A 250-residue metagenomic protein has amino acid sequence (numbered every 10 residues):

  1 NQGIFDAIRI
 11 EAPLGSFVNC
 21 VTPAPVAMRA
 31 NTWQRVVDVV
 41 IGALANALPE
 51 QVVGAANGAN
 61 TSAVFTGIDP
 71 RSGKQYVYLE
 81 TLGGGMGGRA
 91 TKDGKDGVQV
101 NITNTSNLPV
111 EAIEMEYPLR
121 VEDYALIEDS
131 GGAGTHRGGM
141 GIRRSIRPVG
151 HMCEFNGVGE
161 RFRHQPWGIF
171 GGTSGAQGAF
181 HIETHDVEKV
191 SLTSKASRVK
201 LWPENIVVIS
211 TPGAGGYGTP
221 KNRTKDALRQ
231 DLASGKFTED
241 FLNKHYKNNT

Functional and structural regions predicted by a protein language model:
N1-T250: Glycine/proline-enriched, intrinsically flexible loops and inter-domain linkers
